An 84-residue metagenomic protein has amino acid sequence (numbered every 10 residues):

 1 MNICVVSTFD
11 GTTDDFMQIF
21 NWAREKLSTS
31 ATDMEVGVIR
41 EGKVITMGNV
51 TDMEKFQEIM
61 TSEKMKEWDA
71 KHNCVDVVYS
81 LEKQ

Functional and structural regions predicted by a protein language model:
M1-W68, H72-Q84: Short S/T/G/P-rich N-terminal loop/turn motif that feeds into the first structured element of a domain
